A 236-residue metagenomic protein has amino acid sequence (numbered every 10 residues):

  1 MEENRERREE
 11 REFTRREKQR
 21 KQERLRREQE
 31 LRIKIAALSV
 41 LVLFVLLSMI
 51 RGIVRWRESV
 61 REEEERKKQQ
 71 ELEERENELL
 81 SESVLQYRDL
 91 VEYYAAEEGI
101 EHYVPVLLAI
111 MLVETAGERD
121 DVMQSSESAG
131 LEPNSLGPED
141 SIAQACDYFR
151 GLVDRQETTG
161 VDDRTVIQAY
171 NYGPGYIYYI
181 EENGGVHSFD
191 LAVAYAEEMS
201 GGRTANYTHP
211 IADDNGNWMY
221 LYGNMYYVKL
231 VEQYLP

Functional and structural regions predicted by a protein language model:
E2-E64, E78-V84, E132-A143, D147 (+1 more regions): Non-catalytic cell-wall polysaccharide-engagement segments
I50-I53, S59, E64-R75, L107-E127: Glycine/serine-rich loop-strand microenvironments at binding/catalytic pocket rims
R66-D89, A96: N-terminal low-complexity, Pro/Thr/Ser-rich intrinsically disordered segments that act as propeptides or flexible
E71-R75, L90, S125, E157 (+1 more regions): General secondary-structure edge motif
L90-V91, P105-S135, C146-Y148, G173: Cell-wall polysaccharide-cleaving catalytic domain and substrate-binding groove, primarily in peptidoglycan/chitin
A95-V104: Short, charged helix-capping/linker segments at alpha-helix termini
H102, E118-R119, G160, G185: Secondary-structure boundary/capping signal
